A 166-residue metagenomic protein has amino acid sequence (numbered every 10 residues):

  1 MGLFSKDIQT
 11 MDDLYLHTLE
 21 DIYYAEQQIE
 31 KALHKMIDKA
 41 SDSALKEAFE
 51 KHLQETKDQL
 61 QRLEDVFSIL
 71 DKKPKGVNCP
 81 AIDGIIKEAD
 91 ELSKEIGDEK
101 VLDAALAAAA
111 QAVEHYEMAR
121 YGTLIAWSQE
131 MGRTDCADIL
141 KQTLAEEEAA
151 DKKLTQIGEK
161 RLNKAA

Functional and structural regions predicted by a protein language model:
M1-A166: Amphipathic alpha-helical hairpins
